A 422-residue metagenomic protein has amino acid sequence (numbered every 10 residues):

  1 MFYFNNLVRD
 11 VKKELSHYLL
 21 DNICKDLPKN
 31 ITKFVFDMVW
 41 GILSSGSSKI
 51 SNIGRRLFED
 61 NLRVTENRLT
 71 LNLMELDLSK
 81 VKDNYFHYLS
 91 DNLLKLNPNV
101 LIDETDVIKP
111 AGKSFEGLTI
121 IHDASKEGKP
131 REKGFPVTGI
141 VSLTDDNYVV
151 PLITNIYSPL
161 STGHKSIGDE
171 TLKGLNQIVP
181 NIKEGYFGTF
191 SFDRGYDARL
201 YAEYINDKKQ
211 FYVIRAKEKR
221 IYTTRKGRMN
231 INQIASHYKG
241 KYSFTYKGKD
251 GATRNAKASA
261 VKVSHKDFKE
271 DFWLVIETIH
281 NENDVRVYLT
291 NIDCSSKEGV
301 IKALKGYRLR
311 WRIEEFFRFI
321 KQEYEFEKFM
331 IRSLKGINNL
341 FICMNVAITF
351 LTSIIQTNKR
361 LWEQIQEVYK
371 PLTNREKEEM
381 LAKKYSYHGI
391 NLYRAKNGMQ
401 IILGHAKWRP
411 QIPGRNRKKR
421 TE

Functional and structural regions predicted by a protein language model:
M1-F36, W40-I42, G46-E66, L71-L73 (+7 more regions): A short, flexible helix-boundary coil/loop motif
V39, E66-D146, K257-K262: Active-site-proximal, Lys/Arg-enriched surface segment that forms a nucleic-acid-binding/basic interface patch
D106, K302-M330: Short amphipathic alpha-helical "interface-anchor" segments enriched in bulky aromatics
A124-G185, V275-R286, N291: Electropositive, glycine- and tryptophan-enriched low-complexity nucleic-acid-binding patches
T154-T162, V213-G240, D284, Y288 (+2 more regions): Helix-centered, glycine/charged polyanion-binding patches within enzymatic domains that contact phosphate-containing
S161-R228: Domain-level cores of phosphate- or acyl-group-handling catalytic modules
N283-R310: Extended, non-catalytic structural segments that build the interaction scaffolds of large macromolecular assemblies
K335-A347: Small-residue-rich helix-loop
